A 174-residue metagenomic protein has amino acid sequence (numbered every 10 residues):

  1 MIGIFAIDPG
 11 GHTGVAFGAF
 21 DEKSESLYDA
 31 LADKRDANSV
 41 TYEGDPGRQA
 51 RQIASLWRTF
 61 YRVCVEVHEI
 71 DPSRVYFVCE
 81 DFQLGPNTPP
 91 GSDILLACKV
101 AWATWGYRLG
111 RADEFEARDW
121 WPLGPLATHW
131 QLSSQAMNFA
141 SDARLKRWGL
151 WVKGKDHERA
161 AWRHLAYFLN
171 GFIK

Functional and structural regions predicted by a protein language model:
M1-K174: Phosphate- and other anionic-substrate recognition elements at nucleic-acid/protein interfaces
